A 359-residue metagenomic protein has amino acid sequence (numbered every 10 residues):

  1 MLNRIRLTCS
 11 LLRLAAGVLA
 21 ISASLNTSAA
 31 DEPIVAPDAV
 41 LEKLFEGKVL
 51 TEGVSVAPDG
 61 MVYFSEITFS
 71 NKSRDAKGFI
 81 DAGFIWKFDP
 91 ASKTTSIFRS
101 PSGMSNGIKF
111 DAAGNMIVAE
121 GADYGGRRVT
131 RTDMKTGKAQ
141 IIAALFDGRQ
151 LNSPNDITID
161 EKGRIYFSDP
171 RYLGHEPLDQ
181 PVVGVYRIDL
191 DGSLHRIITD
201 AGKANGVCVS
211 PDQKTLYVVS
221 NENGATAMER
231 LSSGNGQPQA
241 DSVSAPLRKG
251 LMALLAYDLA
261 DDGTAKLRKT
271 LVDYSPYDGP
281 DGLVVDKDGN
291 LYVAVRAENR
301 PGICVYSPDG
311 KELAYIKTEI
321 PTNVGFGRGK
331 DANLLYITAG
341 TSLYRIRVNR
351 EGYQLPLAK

Functional and structural regions predicted by a protein language model:
M1-C9: N-terminal secretory signal peptides that target proteins for export/translocation
L11-S24: Bacterial N-terminal signal peptides
A29-K359: Sequence-structural signature of mature extracellular/luminal beta-sheet repeat domains, prominently beta-propellers
